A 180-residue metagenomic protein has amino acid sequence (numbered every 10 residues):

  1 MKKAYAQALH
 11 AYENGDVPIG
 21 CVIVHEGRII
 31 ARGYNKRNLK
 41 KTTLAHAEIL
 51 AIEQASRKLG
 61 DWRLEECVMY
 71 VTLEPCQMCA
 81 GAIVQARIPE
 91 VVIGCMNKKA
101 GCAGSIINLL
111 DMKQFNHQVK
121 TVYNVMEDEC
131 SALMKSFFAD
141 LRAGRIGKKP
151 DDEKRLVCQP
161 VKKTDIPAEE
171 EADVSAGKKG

Functional and structural regions predicted by a protein language model:
M1-A11, M78-G180: Zinc-dependent deaminase
E13-D16: A short helix-loop-beta-strand connector motif used in the catalytic cores of GNAT acetyltransferases and, in some
I19-V24: Short beta-strand scaffold segments in enzyme catalytic cores
H25-E26, E53: A cytosolic small-molecule/anion-sensing beta-strand core signal
R37-L39: A short acidic/small-residue loop/turn micro-motif
L44-A45, I49-A86: Helix-adjacent hinge/juxtasegments
